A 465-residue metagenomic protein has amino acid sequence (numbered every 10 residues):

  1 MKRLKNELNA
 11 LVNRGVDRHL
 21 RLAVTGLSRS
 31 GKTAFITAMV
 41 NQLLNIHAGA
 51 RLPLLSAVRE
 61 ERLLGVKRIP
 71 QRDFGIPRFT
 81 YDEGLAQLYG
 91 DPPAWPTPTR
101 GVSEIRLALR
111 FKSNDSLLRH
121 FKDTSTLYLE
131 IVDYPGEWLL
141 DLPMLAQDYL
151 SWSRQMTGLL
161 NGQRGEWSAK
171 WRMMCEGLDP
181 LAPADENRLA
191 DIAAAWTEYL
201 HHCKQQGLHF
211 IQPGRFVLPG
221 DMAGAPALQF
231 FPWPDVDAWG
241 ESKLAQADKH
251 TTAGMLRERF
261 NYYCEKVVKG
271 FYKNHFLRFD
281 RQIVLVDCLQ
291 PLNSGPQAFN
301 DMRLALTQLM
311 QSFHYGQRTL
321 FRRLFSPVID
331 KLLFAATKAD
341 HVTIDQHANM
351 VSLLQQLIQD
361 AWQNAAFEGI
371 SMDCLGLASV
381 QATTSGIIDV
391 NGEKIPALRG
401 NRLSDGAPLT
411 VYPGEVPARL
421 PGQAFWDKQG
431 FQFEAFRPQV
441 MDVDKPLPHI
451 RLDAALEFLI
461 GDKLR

Functional and structural regions predicted by a protein language model:
E7-L11, V16, Q42-V328, T343 (+3 more regions): Switch- and interface-adjacent substructures of P-loop NTPase systems
L22-V40: Glycine-rich phosphate-binding P-loop
A23-T25, V284-D287, L333-K338: Conserved beta-strand segments of the P-loop GTPase G domain that flank and frequently precede/overlap
M39-N45, M144-Y149, F299, A348-L354 (+1 more regions): Short secondary-structure boundary/capping segments
A335-V342, L375-G386: Short, conserved secondary-structure transition motifs
H341-A366: GTPase G-domain guanine-specificity segment
W362, A366, I370-A378: Extended oligomerization regions of viral-like shell subunits
G369-M372, T384-S404: Long, charge-rich C-terminal accessory regions
